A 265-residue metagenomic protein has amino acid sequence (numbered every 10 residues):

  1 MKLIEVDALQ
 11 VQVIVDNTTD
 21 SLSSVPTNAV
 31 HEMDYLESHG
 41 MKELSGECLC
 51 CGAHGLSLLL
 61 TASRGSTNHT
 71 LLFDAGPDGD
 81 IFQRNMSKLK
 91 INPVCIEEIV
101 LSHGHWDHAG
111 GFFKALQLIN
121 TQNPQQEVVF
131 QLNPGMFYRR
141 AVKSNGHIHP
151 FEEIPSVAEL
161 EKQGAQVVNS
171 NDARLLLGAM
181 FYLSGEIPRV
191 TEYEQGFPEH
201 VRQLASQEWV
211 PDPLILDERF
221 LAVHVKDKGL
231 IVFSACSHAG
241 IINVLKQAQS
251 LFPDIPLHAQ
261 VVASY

Functional and structural regions predicted by a protein language model:
M1-N68, L183-L221: Zn-dependent metallo-beta-lactamase
V15-N17, A75-P77, G104, P134-M136 (+3 more regions): Active-site metal-binding loops of divalent metal-dependent hydrolases
S21, D80, H105-A109, F137-R139 (+2 more regions): Active-site environment of divalent metal-dependent phosphoester hydrolases
E47-H54, A62-E98, K114, T121 (+2 more regions): Pre-active-site segment of Zn-dependent metallo-hydrolases
L60, D74, M86, H103 (+2 more regions): Divalent metal-coordination and catalytic microenvironments
F73, L177-E186, I231-F233: Short hydrophobic-aromatic micro-motifs
C95-V167, G185-E194: Active-site HxH/HxHxD metal-binding segment of metal-dependent hydrolases
E98, H105-G110, V129, E208-Y265: Cap/insert and terminal regions of metallo-dependent hydrolase folds
